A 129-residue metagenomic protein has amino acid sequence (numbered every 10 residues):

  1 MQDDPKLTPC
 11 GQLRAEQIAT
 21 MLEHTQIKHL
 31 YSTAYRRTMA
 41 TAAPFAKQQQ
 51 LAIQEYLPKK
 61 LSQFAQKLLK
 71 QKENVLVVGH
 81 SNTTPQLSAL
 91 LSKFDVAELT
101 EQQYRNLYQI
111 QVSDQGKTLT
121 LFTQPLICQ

Functional and structural regions predicted by a protein language model:
M1-K72, T84-Q129: Active-site-proximal alpha-helix that buttresses catalytic centers in soluble enzyme cores
N74-V78: Residue-level preference for the first positions of well-ordered beta-strands
S81: Active-site metal-binding loops of divalent metal-dependent hydrolases
